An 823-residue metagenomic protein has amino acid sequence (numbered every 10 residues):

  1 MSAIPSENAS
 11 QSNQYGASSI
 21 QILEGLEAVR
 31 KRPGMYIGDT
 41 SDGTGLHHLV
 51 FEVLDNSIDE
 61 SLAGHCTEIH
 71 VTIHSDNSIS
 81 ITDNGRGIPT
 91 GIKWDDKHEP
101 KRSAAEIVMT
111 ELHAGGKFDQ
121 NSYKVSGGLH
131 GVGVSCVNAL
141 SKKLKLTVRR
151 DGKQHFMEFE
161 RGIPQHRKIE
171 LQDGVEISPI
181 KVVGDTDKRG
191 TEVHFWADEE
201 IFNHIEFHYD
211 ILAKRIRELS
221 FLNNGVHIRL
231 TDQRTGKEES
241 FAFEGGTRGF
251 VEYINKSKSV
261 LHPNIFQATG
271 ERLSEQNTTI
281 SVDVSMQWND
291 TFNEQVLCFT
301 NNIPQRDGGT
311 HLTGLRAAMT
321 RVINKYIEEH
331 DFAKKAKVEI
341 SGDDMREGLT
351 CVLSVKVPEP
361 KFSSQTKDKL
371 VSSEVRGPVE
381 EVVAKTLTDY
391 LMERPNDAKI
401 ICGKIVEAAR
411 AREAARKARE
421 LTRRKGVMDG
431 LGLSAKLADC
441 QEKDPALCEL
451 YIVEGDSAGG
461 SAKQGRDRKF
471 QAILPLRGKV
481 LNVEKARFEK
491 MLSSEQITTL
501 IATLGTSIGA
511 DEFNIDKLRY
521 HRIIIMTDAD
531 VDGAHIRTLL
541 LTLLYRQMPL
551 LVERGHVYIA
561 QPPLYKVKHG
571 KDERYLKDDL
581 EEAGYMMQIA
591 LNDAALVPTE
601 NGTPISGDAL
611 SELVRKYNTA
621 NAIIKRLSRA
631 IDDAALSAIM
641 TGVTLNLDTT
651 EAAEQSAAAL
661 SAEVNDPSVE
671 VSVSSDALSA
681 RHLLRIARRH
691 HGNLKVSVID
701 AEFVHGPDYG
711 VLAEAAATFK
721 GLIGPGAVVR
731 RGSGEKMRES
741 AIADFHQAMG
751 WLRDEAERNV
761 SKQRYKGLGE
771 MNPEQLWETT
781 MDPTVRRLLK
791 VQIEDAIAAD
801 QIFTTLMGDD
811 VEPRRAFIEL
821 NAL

Functional and structural regions predicted by a protein language model:
S2-L823: Conserved phosphate-chemistry cores used by DNA topoisomerases
